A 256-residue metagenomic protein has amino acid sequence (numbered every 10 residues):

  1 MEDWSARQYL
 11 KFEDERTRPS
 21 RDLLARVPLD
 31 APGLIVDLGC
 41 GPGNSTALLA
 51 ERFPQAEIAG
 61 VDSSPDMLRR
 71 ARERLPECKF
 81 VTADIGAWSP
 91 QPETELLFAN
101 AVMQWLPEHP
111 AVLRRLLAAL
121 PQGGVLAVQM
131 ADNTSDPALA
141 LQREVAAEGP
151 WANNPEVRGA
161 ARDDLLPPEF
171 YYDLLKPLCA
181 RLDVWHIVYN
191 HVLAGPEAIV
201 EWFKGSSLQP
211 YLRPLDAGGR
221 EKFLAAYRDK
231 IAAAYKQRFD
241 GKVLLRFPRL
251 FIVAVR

Functional and structural regions predicted by a protein language model:
E2-D14: Class I SAM-dependent methyltransferase Rossmann-like catalytic core, especially the SAM/SAH-binding loop
E15-L34, L48: Conserved alpha-helix/loop element of class I SAM-dependent methyltransferases that forms part of the SAM/SAH-binding
P28, P54, R72, P76 (+4 more regions): Short conserved AdoMet
L34-P90, A111: Class I SAM-dependent methyltransferase SAM/SAH-binding core
P42-N44, G159-R256: Conserved Class I S-adenosyl-L-methionine
S89-L97: A short acidic, Gly/Pro-enriched loop at the edge of an enzyme's catalytic core that lines a small-molecule cofactor
A101-V102: Short catalytic micro-motifs in class I SAM-dependent methyltransferases
P110, L117, P121-A194: Conserved catalytic/acceptor-binding region of the Class I
